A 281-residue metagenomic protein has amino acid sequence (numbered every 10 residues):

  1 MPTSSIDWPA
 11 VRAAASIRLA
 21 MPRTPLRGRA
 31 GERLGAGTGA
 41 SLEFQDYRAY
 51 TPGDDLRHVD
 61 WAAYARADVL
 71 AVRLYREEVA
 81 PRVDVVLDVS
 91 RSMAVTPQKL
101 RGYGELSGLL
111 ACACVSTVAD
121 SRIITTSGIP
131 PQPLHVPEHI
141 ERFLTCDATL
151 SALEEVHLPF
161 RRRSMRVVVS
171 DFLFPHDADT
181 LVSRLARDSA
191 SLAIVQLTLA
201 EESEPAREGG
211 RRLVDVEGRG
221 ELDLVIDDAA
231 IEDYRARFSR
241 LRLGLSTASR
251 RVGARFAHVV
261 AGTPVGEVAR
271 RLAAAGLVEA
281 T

Functional and structural regions predicted by a protein language model:
M1-G39, R48-R57, A63, V72-T281: Exposed, interaction-prone extracellular/peripheral surfaces
